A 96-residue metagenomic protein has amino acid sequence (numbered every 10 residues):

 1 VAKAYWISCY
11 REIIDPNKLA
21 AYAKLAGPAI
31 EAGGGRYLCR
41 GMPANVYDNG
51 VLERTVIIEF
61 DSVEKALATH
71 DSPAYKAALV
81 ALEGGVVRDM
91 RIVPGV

Functional and structural regions predicted by a protein language model:
V1-R54, D61-D71, P94-V96: Short S/T/G/P-rich N-terminal loop/turn motif that feeds into the first structured element of a domain
A66-R91: C-terminal structural segments of small proteins and small subunits
